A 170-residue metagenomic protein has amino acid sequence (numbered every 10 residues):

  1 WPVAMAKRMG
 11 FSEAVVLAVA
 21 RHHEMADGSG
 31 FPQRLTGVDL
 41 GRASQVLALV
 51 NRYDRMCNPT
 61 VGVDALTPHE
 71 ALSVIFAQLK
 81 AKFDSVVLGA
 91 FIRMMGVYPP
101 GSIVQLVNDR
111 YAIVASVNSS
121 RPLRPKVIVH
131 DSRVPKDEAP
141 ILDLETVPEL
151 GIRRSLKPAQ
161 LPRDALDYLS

Functional and structural regions predicted by a protein language model:
W1-S170: Histidine- and acidic-residue-rich, metal-dependent catalytic cores
